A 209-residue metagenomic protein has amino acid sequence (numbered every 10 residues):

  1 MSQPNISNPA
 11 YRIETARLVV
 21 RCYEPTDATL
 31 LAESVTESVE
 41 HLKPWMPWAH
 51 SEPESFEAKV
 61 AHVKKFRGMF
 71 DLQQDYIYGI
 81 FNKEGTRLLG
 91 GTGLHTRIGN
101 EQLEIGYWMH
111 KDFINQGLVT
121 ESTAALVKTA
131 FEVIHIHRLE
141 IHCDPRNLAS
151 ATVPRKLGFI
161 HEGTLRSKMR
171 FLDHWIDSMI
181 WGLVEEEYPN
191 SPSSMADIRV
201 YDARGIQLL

Functional and structural regions predicted by a protein language model:
M1-L30, S34-P44, I77-L209: Acyl-donor (CoA/ACP) binding surface of acyl/acetyltransferases
Y23, S34, S51-A58, L72: Generic, well-ordered alpha-helical segments
K43-K64: Conserved GNAT-fold acetyl-CoA-binding loop/helix
S51-E52, K64-G79: A short helix-loop-beta-strand connector motif used in the catalytic cores of GNAT acetyltransferases and, in some
A58-M69, G90-I98: Short, charged low-complexity intrinsically disordered segments located at boundaries of structured domains
